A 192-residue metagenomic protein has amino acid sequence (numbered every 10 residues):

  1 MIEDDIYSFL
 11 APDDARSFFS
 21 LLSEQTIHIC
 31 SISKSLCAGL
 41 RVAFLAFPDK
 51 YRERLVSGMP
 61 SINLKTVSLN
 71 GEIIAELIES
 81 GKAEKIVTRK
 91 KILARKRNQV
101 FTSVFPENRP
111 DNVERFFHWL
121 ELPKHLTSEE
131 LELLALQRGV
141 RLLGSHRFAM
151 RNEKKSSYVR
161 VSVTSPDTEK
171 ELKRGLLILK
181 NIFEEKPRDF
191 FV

Functional and structural regions predicted by a protein language model:
Y7-C37: Active-site pre-lysine segment of PLP-dependent enzymes
I27-K91, R188: Conserved core segment of the aminotransferase class I/II
A46, W119-E121, S162-T164: Short hydrophobic/aromatic beta-strand micro-patches that form the beta-sheet surface supporting nucleotide- or nucleic
K91-T102, N108-L122, L131-L136: Conserved glycine-rich beta-strand-loop-beta hairpin in the small C-terminal domain of fold type I
S128-E132, L142-E169: Active-site-adjacent capping/gating segments
Q137, K154-V192: PLP-dependent enzyme catalytic core of the Aspartate aminotransferase-like
